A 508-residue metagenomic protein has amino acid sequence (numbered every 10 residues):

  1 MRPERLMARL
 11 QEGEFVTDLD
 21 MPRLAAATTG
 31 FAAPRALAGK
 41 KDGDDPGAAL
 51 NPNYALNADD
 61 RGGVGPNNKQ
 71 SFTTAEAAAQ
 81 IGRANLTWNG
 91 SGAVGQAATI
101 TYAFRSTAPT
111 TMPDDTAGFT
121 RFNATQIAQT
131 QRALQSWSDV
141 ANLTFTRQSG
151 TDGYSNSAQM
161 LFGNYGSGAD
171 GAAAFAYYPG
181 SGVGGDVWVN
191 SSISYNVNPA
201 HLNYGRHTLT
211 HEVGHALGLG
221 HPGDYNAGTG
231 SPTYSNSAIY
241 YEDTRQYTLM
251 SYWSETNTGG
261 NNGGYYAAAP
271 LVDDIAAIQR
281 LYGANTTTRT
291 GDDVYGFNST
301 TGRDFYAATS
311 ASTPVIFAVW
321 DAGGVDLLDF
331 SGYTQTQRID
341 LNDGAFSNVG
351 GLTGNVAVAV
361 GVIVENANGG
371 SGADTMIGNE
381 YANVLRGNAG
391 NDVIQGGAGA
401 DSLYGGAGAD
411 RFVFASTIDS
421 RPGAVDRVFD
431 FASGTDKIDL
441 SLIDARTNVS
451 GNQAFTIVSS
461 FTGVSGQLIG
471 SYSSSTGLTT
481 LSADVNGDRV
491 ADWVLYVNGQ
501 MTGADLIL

Functional and structural regions predicted by a protein language model:
M1-F122: Disordered inhibitory propeptide/activation segment of secreted metzincin zinc metalloprotease zymogens, centered on
P3-E4, R9-E12, T99-T101, R105 (+8 more regions): GD-rich hexapeptide-repeat beta-solenoids
D59-A97, T125-R245, Y252-N261, S310-P314 (+3 more regions): Metzincin-family zinc-dependent endopeptidase catalytic domain
S91, P113-T120, P199, Q337-L341 (+2 more regions): Short amphipathic beta-strand/extended segments with alternating polar/hydrophobic composition
T151-G163, G223-Y247, W253, N261-A268 (+3 more regions): Acidic glycine/aspartate-rich repeat arrays in secreted/surface proteins
L249, A318, L327, R338 (+9 more regions): Discrete beta-strand positions within long extracellular beta-solenoid architectures
G323, G332-T334, D343, N368-A373 (+7 more regions): Extracellular, beta-strand-rich repeat scaffolds characterized by small/acidic residue-biased motifs
G350-E365: Extracellular beta-strand-rich solenoid/capping regions of secreted or surface-exposed proteins that bind or remodel
